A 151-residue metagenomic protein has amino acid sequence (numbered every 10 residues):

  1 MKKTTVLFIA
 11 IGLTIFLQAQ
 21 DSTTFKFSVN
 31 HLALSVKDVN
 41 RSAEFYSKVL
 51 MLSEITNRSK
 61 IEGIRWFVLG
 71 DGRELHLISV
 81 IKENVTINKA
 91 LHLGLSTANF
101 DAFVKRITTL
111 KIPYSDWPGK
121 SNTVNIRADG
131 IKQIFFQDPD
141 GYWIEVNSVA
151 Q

Functional and structural regions predicted by a protein language model:
M1-T24: Bacterial Sec-dependent N-terminal signal peptides
Q20-N40, L91-L95: N-terminal beta-strand motif that seeds the catalytic metal site of vicinal oxygen chelate
K26-S28, V85-A90, R127-A128: Short glycine-enriched loop/turn motifs at secondary-structure junctions
L32, R65, Q133-F136: Generic short beta-strand
L34-E74: Core segments of cupin and vicinal oxygen chelate
D38-N40, L93-D140, Q151: Vicinal oxygen chelate
I64-T109: Mid-chain, structured segments of secreted extracytoplasmic proteins
